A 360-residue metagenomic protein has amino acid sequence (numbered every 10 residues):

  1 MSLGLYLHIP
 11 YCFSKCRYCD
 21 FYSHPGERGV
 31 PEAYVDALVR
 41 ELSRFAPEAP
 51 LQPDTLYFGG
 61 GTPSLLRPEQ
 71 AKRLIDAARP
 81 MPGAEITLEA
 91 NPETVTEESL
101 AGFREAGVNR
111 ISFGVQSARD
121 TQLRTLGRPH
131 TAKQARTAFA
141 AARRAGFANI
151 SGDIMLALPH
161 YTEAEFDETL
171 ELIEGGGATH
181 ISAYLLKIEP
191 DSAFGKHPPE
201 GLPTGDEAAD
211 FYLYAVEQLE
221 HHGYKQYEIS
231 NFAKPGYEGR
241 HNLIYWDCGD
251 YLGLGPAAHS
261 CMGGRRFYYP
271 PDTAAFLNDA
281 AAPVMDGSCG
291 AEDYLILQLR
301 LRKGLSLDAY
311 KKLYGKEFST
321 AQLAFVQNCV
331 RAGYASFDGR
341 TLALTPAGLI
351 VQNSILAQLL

Functional and structural regions predicted by a protein language model:
M1-I9: Immediate flanking context of iron-sulfur cluster ligation sites
S2, S23-P47, Q52-K316, F337: C-terminal scaffold of the Radical SAM
P10-S23: Local cysteine-cluster metal-coordination motifs and their immediate loop/turn environment, predominantly Fe-S cluster
F13, S306-L307, Q352: Internal amphipathic alpha-helical segments of the cytochrome P450 catalytic fold
K316-N328: Short amphipathic alpha-helical interaction segments
R331-R340: A short, conserved structural fragment
T341-T345: Minor-groove-contacting beta-hairpin "wing" of winged helix-turn-helix DNA-binding domains
A347-L360: Short, amphipathic alpha-helical interaction segments positioned at domain boundaries
